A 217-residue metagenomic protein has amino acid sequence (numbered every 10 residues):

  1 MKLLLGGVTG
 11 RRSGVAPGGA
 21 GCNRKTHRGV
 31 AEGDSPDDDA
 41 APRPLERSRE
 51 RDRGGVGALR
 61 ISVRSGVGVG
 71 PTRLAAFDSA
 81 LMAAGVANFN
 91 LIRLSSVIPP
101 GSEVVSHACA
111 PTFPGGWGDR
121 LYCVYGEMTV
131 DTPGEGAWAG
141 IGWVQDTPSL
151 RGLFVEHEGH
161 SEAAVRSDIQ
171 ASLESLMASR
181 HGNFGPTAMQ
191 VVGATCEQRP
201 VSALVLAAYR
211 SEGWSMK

Functional and structural regions predicted by a protein language model:
K2-R12, C22, E32-K217: Helix-coil modules at protein/domain termini and other flexible surface or pore-lining loops, especially C-terminal
